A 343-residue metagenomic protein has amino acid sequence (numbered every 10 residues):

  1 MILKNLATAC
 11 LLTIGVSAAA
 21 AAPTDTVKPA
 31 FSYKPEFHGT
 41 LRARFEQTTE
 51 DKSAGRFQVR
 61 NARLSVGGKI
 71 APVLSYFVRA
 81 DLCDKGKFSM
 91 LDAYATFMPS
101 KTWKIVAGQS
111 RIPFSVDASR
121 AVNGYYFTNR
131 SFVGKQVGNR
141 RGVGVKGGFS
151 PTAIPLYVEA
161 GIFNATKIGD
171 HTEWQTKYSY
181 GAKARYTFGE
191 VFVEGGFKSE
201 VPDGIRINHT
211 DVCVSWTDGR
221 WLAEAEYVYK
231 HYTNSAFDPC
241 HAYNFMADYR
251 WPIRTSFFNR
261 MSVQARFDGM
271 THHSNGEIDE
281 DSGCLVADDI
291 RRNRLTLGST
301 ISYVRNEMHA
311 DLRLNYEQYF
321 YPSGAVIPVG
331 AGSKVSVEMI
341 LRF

Functional and structural regions predicted by a protein language model:
M1-K28: Cleavable N-terminal export/targeting peptides
V27-K167, T176, A184-F192, M246-D248 (+2 more regions): Outer membrane beta-barrel
T49-K52, A71, T96-M98, R120 (+1 more regions): Outer-membrane beta-barrel pore domains
Q136, E173, A236: Glycine- and other small-residue-rich loops at beta-strand/loop junctions that grip anionic moieties
N164-D170, F197-V201: Surface-exposed cleft-lining segments at the edges of enzyme active sites
H171-K177, I207, C240: Interfacial loop-to-helix transition and helix-capping segments at the boundaries of transmembrane helices
